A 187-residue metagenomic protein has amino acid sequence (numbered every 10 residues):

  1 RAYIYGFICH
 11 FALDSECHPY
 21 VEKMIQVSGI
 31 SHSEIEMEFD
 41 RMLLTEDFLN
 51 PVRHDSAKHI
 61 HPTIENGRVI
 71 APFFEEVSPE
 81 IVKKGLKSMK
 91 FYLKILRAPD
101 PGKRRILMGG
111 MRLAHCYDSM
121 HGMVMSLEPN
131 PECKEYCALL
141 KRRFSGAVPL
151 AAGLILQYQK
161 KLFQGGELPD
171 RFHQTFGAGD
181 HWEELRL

Functional and structural regions predicted by a protein language model:
R1-I8, A12-L187: N-terminal leader/auxiliary helical segments
